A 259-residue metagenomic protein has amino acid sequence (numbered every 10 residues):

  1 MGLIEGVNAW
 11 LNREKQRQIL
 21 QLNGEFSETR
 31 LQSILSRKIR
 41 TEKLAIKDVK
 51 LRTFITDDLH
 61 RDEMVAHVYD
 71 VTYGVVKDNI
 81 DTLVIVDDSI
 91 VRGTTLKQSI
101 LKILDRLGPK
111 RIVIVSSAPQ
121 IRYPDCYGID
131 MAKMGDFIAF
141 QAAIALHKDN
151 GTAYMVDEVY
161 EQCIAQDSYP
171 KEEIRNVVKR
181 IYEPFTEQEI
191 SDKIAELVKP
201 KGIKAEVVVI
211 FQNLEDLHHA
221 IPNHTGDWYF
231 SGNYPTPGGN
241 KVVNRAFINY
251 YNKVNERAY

Functional and structural regions predicted by a protein language model:
M1-Y259: PRPP-associated nucleotide enzymes
